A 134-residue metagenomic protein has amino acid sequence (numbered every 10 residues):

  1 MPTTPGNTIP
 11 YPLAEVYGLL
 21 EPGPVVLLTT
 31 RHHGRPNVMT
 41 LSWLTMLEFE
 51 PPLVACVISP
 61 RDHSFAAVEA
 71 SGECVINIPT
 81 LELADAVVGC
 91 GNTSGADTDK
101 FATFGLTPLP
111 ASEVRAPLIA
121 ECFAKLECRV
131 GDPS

Functional and structural regions predicted by a protein language model:
M1-L41, T45-S134: Active-site-proximal mixed secondary-structure blocks
